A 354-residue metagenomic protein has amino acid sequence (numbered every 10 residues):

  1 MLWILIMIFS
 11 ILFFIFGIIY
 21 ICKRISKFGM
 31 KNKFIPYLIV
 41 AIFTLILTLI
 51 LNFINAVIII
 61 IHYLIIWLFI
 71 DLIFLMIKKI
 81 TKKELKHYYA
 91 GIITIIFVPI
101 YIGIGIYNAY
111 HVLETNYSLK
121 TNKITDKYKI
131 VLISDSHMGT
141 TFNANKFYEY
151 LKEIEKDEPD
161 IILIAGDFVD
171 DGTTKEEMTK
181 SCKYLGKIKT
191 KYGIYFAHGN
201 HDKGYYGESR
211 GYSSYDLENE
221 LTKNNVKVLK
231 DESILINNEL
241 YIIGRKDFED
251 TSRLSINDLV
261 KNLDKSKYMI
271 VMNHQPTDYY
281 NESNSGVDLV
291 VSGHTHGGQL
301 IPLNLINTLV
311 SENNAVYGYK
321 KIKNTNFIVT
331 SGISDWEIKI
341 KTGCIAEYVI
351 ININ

Functional and structural regions predicted by a protein language model:
M1-A109: Non-catalytic terminal accessory segments
K79-S134, G139-D157: N-terminal signal-anchor transmembrane helix
K123-N354: Soluble catalytic domains of enzymes that build or remodel membrane lipids, polysaccharides, and related
